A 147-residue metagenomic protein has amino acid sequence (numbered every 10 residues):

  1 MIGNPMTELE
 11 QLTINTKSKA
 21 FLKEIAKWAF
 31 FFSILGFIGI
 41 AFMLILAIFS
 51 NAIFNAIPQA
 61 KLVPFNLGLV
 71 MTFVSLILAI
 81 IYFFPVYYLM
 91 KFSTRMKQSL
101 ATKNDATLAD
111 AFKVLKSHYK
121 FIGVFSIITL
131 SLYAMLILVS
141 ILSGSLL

Functional and structural regions predicted by a protein language model:
M1-F37, A41, I48-G68, Y88-S126 (+1 more regions): Membrane-interface extramembranous regions at the lipid-water interface
G36-G39, M43, L78, Y82 (+1 more regions): Alpha-helical transmembrane segments of integral membrane proteins
F65-Y82: Interfacial helix-start motif at the membrane-water boundary
L78-F92: Transmembrane alpha-helical segments in integral membrane proteins
A134-L147: Juxtamembrane boundary at the C-terminal end of a transmembrane helix
